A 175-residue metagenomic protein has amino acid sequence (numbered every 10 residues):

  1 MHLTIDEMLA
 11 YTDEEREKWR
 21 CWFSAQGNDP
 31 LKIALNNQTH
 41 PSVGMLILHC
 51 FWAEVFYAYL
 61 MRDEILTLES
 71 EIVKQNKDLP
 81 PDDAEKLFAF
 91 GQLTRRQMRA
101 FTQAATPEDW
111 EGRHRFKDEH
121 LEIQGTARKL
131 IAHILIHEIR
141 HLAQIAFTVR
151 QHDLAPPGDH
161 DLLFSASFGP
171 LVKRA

Functional and structural regions predicted by a protein language model:
M1-M8, D83, L87, I134: Residue-level preference for long, well-ordered alpha-helices that form the structural scaffold of enzyme catalytic
L3, Q26, P41, L79-D82 (+2 more regions): Short coil/turn linker and secondary-structure boundary residues
D6-R20, P30-Q75, D118-A175: Short, contiguous alpha-helical
K18, W22, L93, Q97-F101 (+1 more regions): Solvent-exposed, charged/polar functional surfaces in cytosolic regulatory/catalytic domains
A25, L46-C50, A104: Conserved catalytic core of Hanks-type protein kinase domains
I65-P107: Helix-adjacent hinge/juxtasegments
A104-H120: Acidic catalytic patch
